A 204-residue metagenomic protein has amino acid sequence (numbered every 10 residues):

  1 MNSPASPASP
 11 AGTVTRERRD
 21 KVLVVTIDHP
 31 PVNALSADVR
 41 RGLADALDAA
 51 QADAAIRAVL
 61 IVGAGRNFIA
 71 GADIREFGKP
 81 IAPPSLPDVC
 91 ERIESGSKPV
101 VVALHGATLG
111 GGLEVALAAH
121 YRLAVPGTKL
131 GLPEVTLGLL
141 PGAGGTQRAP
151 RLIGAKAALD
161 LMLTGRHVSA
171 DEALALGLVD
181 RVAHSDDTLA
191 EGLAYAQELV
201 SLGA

Functional and structural regions predicted by a protein language model:
M1-T26, E114, L163-A204: Amphipathic alpha-helical segments at domain termini/boundaries
M1-V62, D88-E91: Conserved CoA-thioester-binding segment of acyl-CoA-metabolizing enzymes
V25, G42-L43, I61, D73 (+4 more regions): Terminal peptide-recognition signature
A58, N67, Y121, D180-R181: Residues at the N-termini of beta-strands
V62-R92, T108, T136-L139: Glycine- (often His-adjacent) and acidic-residue-rich active-site loop that binds/positions the CoA thioester
I93-L137, P141-G142: Glycine-rich beta-to-alpha active-site loop
T146-K156: Hydrophobic, secondary-structure "cap" segments at the distal end of domains
